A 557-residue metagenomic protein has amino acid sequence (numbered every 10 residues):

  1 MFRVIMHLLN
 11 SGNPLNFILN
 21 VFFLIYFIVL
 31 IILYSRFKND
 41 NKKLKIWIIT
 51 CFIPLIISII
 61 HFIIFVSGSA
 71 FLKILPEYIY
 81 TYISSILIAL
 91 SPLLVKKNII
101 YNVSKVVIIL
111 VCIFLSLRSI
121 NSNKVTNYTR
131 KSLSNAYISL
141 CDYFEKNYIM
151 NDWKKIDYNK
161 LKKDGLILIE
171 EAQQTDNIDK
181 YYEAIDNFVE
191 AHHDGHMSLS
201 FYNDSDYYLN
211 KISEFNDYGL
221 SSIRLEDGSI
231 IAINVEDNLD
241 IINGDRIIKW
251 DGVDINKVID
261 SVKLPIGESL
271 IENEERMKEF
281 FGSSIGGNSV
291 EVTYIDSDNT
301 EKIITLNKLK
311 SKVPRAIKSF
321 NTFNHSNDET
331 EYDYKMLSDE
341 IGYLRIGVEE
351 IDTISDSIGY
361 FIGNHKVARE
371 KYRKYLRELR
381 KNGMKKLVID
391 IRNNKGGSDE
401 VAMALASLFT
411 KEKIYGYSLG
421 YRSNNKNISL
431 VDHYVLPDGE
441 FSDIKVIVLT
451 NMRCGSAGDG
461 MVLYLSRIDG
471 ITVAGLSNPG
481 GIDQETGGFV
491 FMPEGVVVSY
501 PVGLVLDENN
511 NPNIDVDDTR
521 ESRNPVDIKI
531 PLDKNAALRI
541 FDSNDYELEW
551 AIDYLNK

Functional and structural regions predicted by a protein language model:
V4-K386, Y554: Flexible, low-complexity junctional segments that flank or bridge functional domains
Y26-K43, W47, C51-P92, R118 (+4 more regions): C-terminal "post-core" interaction segments
